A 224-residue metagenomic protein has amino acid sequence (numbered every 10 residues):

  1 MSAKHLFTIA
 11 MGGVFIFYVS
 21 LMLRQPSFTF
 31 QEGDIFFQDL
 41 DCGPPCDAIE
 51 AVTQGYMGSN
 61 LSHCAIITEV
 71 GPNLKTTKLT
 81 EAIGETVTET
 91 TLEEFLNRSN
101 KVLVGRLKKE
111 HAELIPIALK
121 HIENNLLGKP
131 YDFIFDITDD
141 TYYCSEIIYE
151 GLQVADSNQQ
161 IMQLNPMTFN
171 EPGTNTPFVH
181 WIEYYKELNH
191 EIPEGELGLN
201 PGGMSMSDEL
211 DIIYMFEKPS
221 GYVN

Functional and structural regions predicted by a protein language model:
M1-V14: N-terminal Sec-pathway targeting helices
I16-S27: Membrane-interface motif at the C-terminal end of an N-terminal transmembrane signal
F28, K75-T76, A112: Intrinsically disordered, low-complexity, Pro/Ser/Thr/Asn/Gly/Ala-rich spacer/linker segments adjacent to signal
E32-G33: Loop/turn positions that initiate beta-strands
Q38-L107, Y131-D139: Glycine-rich catalytic cores of cysteine/serine-nucleophile enzymes that process amide/ester linkages in cell-envelope
G43, T86, H111, T168-E171: Residue-level detector of flexible, active-site-proximal loop/helix-junction positions within diverse enzyme catalytic
V102-M167: Active-site nucleophile-His-acid catalytic modules used for acyl/amide transfer and hydrolysis across diverse enzymes
D139-N224: Activation targets extended, charge/polar-rich intrinsically disordered C-terminal tails
